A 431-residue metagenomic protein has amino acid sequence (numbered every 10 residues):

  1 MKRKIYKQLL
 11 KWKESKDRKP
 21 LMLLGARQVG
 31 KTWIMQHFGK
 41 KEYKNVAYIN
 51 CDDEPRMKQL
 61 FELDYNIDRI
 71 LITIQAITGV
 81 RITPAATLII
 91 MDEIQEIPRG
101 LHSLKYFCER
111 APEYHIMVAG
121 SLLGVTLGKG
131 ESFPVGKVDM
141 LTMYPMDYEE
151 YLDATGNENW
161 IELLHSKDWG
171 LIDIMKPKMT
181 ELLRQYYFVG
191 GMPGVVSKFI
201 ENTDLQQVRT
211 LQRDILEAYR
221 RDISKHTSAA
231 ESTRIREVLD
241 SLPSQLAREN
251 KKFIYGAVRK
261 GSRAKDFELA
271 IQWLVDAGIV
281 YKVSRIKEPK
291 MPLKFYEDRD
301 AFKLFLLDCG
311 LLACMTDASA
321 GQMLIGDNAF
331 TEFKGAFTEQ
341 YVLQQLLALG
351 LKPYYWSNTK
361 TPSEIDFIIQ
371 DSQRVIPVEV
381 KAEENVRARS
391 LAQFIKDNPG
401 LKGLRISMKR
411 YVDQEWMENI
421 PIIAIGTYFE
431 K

Functional and structural regions predicted by a protein language model:
M1-K16: Pre-Walker A adenine-sensing motif
L23: Hydrophobic anchor at the beta1->P-loop junction of P-loop NTPases
K31: Conserved lysine of the Walker
I34, F38: Hydrophobic positions on the alpha1 helix immediately C-terminal to the Walker A/P-loop
D53-A85: Short glycine-rich substrate-engagement loop in P-loop NTPases that contacts/grips substrate
I90, H115-S121, T142: Structural recognition of the conserved hydrophobic beta-strand(s) that form the central parallel beta-sheet of P-loop
L127-A247: Interdomain motor-coupling "hinge/lid" segment immediately C-terminal to the ATP-binding subdomain of NTP-driven enzymes
S197-I365, I369-Q370: Accessory nucleic acid-recognition modules appended to NTPase machines
